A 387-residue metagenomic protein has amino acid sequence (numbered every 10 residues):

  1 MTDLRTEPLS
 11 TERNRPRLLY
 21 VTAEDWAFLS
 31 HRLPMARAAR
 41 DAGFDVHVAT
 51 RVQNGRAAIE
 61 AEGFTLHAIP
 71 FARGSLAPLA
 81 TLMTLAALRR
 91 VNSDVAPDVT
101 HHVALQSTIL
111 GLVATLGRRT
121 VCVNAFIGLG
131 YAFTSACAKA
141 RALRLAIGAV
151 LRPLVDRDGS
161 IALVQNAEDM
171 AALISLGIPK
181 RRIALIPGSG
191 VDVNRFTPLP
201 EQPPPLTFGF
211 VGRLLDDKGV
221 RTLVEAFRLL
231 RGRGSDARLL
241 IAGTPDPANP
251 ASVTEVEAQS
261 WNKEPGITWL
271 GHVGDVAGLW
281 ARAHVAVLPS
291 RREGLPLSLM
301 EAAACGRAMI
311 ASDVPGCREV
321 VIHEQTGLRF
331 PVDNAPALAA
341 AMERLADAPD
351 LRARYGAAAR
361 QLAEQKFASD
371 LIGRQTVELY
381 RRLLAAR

Functional and structural regions predicted by a protein language model:
N54-E60, R233, R238-G266, L270 (+1 more regions): Short, structured helix-loop element that forms part of the nucleotide-activated donor/catalytic region
H67, G148-P198: Donor nucleotide-sugar binding/catalytic pocket of nucleotide-sugar-dependent glycosyltransferases
L76-A80, I174, R181-R182, S189-P205 (+2 more regions): Acidic anion/phosphate-binding donor-loop and adjacent secondary structure in glycosyltransferase catalytic cores
P200-K218, L223-R228, L240: Conserved donor-binding/catalytic core segment of Leloir-type glycosyltransferases
H272, R291: Aromatic "clamp/platform" in nucleotide-sugar-dependent glycosyltransferases that forms part of the donor/acceptor
A308-A311, V321: Short hydrophobic beta-strand element within catalytic cores of glycosyltransferases and related nucleotide-activated
H323-E324, L328-A335, R344-P349: Conserved acidic donor-binding segment of nucleotide-sugar-dependent glycosyltransferases
A337, R344, L351-K366, I372-E378: A short, well-ordered alpha-helix in the C-terminal region of glycosyltransferases
